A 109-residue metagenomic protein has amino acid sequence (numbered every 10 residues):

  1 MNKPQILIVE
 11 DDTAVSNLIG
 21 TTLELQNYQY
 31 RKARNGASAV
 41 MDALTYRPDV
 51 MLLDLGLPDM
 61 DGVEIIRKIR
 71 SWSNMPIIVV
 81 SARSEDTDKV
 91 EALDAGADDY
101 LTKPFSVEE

Functional and structural regions predicted by a protein language model:
M1-E109: N-terminal/domain-start alpha-helical segments
